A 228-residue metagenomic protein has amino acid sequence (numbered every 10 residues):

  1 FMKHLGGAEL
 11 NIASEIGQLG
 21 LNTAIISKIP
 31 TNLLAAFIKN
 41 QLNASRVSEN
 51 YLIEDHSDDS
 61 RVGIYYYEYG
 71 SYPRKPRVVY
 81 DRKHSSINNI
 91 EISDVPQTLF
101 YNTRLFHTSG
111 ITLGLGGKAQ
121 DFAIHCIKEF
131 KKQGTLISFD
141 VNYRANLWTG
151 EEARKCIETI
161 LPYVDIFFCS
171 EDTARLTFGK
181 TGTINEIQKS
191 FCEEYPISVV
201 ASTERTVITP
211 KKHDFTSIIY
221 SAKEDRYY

Functional and structural regions predicted by a protein language model:
F1-G6, D225-Y228: Short pre-catalytic strand/loop immediately N-terminal to key active-site residues, enriched for Gly-Thr
N11-N22, A44: Alpha-helix C-terminal capping segments
G17, N43, K128-K132, L161: Anion (oxyanion) recognition and catalysis
N22-G110: Conserved N-terminal subdomain of the carbohydrate kinase-like
K83, I111, N142-N146, D172 (+1 more regions): Active-site beta-loop-alpha junctions enriched in small/polar residues
T112-D121, T149, T177-K180: Glycine/threonine-rich flexible loop motifs
E129-L136, Y195-S198: A short helix->loop->beta-strand "cap" motif at the edges of active sites that frequently abuts
L147-E224: Conserved phosphate/ATP/ADP-binding segment of small-molecule kinases
